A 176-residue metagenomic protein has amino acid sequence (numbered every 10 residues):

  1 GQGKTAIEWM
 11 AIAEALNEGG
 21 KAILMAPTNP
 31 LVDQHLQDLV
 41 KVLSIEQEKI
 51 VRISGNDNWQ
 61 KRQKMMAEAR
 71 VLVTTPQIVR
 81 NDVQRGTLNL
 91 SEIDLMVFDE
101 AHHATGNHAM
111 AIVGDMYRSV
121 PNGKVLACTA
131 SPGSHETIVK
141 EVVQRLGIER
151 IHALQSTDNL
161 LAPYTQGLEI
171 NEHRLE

Functional and structural regions predicted by a protein language model:
Q2-M10, G19-K41, R80, P132-I138: Conserved Walker A/P-loop ATP-binding site and its immediately adjacent core in helicase/helicase-like ATPase domains
K4-A13, H108-V113: Motif I (Walker A/P-loop) of helicase-class P-loop NTPases
G19-G20, E46-E48, S91-I93, P121-K124 (+2 more regions): Short glycine-/polar-rich loops that comprise or flank the Walker A/P-loop and associated switch/sensor motifs
M25-P30, I53-D57, Q155-S156: A short hydrophobic beta-strand->loop->alpha-helix junction that borders the nucleotide-binding pocket of P-loop NTPases
L31-N56, V143-L146: Conserved helix-turn-beta segment of the N-terminal RecA-like "Helicase ATP-binding" lobe in SF1/SF2 helicases
N58-V73: Conserved motor-coupling elements within RecA-like helicase/translocase cores
P76-I138: SF2 helicase catalytic motif II
T137-K140, G147-E176: Conserved interdomain linker/interface between the two RecA-like ATPase lobes of SF2 helicase motors
